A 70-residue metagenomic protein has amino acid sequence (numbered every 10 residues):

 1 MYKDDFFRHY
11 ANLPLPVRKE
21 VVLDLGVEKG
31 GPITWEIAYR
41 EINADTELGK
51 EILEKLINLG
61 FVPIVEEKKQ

Functional and structural regions predicted by a protein language model:
M1, E66-Q70: Short acidic DE-rich linear segments
M1-V27: N-terminal acidic leader/helix
K3, W35, G49-K50: Short amphipathic alpha-helical segments that mediate assembly, nucleic-acid/protein binding, or membrane association
E20-I42: Short acidic, hydrophobic short linear motifs in intrinsically disordered regions
N43-N58: Short amphipathic alpha-helical interaction segments
I57-E67: A short, conserved structural fragment
